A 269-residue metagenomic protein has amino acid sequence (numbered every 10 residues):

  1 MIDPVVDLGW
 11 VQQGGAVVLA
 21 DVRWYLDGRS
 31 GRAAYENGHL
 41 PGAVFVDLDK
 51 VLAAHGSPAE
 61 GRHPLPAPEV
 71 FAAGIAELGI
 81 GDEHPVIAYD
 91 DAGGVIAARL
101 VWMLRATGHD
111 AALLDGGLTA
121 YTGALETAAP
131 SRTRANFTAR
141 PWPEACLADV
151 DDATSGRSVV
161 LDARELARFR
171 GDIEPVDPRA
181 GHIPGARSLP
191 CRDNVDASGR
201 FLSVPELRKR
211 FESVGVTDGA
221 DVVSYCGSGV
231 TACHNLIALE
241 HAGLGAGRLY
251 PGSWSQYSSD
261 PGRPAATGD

Functional and structural regions predicted by a protein language model:
M1-D7, L118-R187, G262-D269: Active-site neighborhoods of enzymes that stabilize oxyanions during catalysis
L8-A33, V159: Hydrophobic alpha-helical membrane-insertion signals
A43, L104, A186, G229 (+1 more regions): Terminal peptide-recognition signature
H55-D82, C191-V222: Helix-loop module immediately N-terminal to the HCX5R catalytic loop in PTP-like cysteine phosphatase domains
E60-S155, D172, S228-S253: Thiolate-centered catalytic microenvironments shared by cysteine-dependent enzyme domains
R187-D196, G252-Q256, D260: Short, flexible loop segments at boundaries between secondary-structure elements
G247-D269: Cysteine-dependent PTP/DSP-like catalytic domain, specifically the C-terminal lobe
